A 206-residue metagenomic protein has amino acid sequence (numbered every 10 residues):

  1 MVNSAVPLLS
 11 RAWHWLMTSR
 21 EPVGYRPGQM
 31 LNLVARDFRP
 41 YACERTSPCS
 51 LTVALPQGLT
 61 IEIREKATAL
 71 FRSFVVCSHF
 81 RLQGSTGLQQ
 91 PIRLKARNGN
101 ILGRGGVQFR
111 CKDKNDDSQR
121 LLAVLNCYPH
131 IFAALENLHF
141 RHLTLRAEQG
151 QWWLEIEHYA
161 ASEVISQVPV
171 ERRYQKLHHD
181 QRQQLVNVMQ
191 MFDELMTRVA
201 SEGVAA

Functional and structural regions predicted by a protein language model:
M1-T46: Short, extreme N-terminal leader segments that mark the start of a protein/domain
S4, A42-S47, R72-F74, S85-A206: Charged, low-complexity intrinsically disordered regions
V6-S10, H14, Q29, P56-G58 (+2 more regions): Alpha-helical context
P22-R26, L33, S50-L55, N115-D117 (+1 more regions): N-terminal start-of-chain detector that recognizes signal peptides and the immediate post-cleavage beginning
G24, R64-T68, P129-I131: Residue-level detector of functional hotspots within protein domains
E44-R81: Amphipathic, interaction-prone secondary-structure segments
